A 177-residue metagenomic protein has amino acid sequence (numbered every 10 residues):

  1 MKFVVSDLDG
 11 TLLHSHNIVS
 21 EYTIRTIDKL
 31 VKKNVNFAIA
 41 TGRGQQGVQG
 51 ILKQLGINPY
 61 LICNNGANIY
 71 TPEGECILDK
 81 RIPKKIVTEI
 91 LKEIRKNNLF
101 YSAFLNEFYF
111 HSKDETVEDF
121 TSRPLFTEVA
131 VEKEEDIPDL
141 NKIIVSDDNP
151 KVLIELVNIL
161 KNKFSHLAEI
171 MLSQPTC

Functional and structural regions predicted by a protein language model:
M1-V5: Extreme N-terminal starter segment of soluble prokaryotic enzymes
D7, N64, S146: Conserved residues at the C-terminal ends of beta-strands
H16-V117: Active-site phosphate-binding/coordination module
E93, N97-L99, F104-C177: Conserved acidic, metal-coordinating active-site core of Asp-based, Mg2+-dependent phosphoryl-transfer enzymes
